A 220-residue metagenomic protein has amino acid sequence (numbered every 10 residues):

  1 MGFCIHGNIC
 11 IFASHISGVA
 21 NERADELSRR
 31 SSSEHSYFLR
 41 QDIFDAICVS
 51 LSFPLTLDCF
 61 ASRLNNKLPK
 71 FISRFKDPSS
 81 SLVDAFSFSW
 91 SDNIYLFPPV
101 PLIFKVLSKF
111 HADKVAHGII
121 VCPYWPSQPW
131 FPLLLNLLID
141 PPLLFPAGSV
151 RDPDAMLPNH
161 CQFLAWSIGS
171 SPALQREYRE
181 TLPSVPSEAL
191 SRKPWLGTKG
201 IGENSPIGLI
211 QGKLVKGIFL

Functional and structural regions predicted by a protein language model:
M1-N93, F97-L144, S167-P172: Acidic, metal-ion-coordinating active-site neighborhood of RNase H-like domains and the RT-RNase H "connection"/linker
D152-L157: Short proline/glycine-enriched turn/loop segments at secondary-structure junctions
H160-A165: Short hydrophobic/aromatic beta-strand or adjacent loop that forms the aromatic wall/cage of a ligand/substrate-binding
R176-E180: Non-catalytic, surface beta->alpha helical segment in thiol-disulfide oxidoreductase systems
P183-I210: Short, cationic low-complexity segments
I207-L220: Charge-rich, low-complexity intrinsically disordered and helical linker regions
